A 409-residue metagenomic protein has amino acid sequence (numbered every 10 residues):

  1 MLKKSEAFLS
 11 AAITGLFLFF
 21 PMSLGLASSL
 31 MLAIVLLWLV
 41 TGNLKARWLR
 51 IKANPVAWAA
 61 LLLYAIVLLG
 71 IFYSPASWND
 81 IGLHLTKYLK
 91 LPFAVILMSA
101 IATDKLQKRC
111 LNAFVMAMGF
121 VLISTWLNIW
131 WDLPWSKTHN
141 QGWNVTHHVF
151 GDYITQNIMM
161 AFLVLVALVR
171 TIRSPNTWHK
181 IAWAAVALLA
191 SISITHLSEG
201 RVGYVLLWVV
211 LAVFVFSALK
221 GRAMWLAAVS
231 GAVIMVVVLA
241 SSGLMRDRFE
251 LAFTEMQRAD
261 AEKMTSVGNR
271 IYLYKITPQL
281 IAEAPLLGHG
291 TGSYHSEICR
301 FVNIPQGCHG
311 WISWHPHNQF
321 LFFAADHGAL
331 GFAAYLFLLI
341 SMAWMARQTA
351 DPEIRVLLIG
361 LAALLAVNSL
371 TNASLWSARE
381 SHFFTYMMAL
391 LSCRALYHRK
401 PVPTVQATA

Functional and structural regions predicted by a protein language model:
M1-N79, I101, K105-M116, R170-I181 (+2 more regions): Transmembrane signal-anchor hairpin modules in multi-pass inner-membrane enzymes, especially those that act on
A12, K108-N140, G151-L219, V229-S241 (+2 more regions): Alpha-helical transmembrane segments of multi-pass inner-membrane proteins
F17-L24, A324-H327, V356-R394: Membrane helix-loop boundary segments at the extracytoplasmic
S23-V35, D80-L83, H179-I181, V202-L206 (+3 more regions): Short, aromatic-rich membrane-interface segments at the entry and exit of alpha-helical transmembrane domains
A27-W38, L83-V95, I154-R170, V202-F214 (+3 more regions): Hydrophobic core segments of transmembrane alpha-helices in multi-pass, intramembrane catalytic enzymes
V215, D326-A366: Hydrophobic transmembrane alpha-helices and their immediate junctions
A218-A261, K275-E283, T291: A membrane-periplasm/extracellular boundary helix in multi-pass inner-membrane enzymes that assemble envelope glycans
A261-K275, E283, L287-H327: Long extracytoplasmic/lumenal interhelical loops at the membrane interface of multi-pass membrane proteins
